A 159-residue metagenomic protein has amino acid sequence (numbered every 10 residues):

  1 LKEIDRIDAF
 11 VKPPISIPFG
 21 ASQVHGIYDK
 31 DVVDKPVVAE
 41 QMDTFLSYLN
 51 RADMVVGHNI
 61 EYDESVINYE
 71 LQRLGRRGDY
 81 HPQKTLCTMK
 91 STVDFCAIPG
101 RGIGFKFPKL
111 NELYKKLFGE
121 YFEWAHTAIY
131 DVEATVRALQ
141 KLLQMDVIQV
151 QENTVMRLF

Functional and structural regions predicted by a protein language model:
L1-I27, S47-F159: Metal-dependent phosphoesterase core characteristic of DEDDh/y 3'-5' exonuclease domains
G26-D34: Glycine-rich phosphate-binding "P-loop"
V33-M54: Short, acidic loop-to-helix structural element flanking the phosphoryl-transfer center in phosphate-processing enzymes
